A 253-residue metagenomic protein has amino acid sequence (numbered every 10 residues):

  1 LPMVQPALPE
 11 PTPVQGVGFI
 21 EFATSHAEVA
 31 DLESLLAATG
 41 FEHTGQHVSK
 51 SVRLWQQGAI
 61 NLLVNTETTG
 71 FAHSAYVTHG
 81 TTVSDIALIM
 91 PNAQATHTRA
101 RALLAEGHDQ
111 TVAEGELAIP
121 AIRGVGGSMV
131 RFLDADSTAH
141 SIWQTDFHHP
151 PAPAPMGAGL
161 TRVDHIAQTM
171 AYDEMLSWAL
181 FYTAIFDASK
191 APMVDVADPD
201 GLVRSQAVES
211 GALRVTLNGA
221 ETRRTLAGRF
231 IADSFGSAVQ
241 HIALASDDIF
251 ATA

Functional and structural regions predicted by a protein language model:
L1-G45, Q56-D109, E116-A191, P199-A253: Glyoxalase I/VOC metalloenzyme domain signal
S51-V52: Short, amphipathic alpha-helical interface elements at domain boundaries that mediate macromolecular binding
